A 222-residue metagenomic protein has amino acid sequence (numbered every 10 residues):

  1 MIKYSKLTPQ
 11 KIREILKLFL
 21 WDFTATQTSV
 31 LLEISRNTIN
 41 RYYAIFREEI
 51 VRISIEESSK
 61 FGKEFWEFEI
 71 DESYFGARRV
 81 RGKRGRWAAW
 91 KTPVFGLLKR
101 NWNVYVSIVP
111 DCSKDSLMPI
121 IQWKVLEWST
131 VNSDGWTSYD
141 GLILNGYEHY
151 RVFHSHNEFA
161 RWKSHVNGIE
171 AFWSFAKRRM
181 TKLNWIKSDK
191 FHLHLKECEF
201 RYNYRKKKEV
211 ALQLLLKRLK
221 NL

Functional and structural regions predicted by a protein language model:
M1-L222: Residue-level recognition of single "structural anchor" positions that define or cap local secondary structure
